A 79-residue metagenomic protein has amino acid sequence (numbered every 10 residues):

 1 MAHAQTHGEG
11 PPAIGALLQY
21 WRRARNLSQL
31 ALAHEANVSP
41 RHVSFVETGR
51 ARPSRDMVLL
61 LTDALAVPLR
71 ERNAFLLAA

Functional and structural regions predicted by a protein language model:
A2-H7, P11, H34-E35, P53-A79: Short amphipathic recognition helices of helix-turn-helix/homeodomain-type DNA-binding modules
A16-A33: Short basic helix-loop element that most often maps to the first helix and adjoining turn of HTH DNA-binding modules
R23, P40-R41: Alpha-helical oligomerization interfaces and scaffolds
S44: Recognition helix of helix-turn-helix DNA-binding domains
